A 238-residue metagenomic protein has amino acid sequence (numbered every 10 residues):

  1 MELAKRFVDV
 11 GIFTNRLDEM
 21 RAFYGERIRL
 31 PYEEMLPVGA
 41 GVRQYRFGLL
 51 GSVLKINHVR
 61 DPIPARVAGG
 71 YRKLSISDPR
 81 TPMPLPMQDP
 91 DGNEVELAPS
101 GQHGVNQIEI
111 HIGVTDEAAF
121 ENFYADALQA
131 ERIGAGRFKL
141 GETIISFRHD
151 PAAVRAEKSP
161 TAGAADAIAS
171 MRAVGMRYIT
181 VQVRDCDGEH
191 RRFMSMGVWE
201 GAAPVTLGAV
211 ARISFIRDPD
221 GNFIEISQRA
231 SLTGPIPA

Functional and structural regions predicted by a protein language model:
M1-E34, F47-A202, V210, R217-A238: Glyoxalase I/VOC metalloenzyme domain signal
G39-R43, G141, L207-R212: Short acidic/glycine-enriched loop/turn segments that link adjacent beta-strands
